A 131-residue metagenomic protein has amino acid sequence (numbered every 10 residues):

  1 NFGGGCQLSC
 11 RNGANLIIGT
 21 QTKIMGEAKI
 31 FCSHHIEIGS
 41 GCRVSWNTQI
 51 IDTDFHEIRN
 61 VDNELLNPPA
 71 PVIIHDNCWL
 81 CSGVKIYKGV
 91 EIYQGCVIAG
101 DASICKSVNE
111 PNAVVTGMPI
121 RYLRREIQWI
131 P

Functional and structural regions predicted by a protein language model:
N1-E91, A102, S107, M118-P119 (+1 more regions): Flexible, glycine/small-residue-enriched loop-and-beta-strand segment within the central core of proteins
N112-A113: Extracellular disulfide-bonded cysteine-rich modules/repeats
